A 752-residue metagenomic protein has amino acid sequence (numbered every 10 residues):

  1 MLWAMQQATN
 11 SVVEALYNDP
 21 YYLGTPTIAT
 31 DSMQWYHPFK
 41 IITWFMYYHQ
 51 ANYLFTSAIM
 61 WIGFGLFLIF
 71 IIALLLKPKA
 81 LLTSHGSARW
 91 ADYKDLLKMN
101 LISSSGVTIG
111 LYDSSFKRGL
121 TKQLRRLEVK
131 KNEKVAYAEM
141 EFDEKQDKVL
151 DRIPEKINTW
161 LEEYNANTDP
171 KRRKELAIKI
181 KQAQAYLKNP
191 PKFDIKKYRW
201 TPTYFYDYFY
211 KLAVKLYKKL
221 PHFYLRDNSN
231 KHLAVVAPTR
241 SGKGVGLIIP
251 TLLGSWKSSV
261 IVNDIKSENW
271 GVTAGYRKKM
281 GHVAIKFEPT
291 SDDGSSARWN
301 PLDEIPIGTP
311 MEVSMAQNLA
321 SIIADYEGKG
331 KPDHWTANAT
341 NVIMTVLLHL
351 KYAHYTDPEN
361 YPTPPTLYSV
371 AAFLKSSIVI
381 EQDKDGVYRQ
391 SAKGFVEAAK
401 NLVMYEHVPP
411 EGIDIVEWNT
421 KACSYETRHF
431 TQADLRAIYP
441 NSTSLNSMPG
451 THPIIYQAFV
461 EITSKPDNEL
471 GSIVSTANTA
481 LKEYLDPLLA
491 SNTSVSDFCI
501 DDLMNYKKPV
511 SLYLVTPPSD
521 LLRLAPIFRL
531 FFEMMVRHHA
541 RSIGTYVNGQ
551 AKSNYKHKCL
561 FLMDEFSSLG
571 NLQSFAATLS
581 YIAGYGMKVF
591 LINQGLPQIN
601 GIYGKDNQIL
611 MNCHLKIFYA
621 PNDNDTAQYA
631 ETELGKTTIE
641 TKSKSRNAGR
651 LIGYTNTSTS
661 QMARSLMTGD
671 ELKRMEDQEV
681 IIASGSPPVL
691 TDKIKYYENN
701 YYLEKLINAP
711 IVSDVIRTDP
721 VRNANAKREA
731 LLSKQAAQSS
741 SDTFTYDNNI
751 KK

Functional and structural regions predicted by a protein language model:
M5-N18, K79-S87, S114-L220, Y224-M587 (+5 more regions): P-loop NTPase motor domains
V12-A51: Membrane-interfacial helical/loop segments at transmembrane boundaries in membrane proteins
Q50-L81: Transmembrane alpha-helical segments in integral membrane proteins
S84-R118: Membrane-proximal cytosolic interface modules of multi-pass membrane proteins
D92, T366, T668: Residue-level signal for threonine
L579-Y581, Y585-V680: Conserved ATP-driven motor cores of ASCE-family P-loop NTPases powering translocation/secretion/packaging/pilus
